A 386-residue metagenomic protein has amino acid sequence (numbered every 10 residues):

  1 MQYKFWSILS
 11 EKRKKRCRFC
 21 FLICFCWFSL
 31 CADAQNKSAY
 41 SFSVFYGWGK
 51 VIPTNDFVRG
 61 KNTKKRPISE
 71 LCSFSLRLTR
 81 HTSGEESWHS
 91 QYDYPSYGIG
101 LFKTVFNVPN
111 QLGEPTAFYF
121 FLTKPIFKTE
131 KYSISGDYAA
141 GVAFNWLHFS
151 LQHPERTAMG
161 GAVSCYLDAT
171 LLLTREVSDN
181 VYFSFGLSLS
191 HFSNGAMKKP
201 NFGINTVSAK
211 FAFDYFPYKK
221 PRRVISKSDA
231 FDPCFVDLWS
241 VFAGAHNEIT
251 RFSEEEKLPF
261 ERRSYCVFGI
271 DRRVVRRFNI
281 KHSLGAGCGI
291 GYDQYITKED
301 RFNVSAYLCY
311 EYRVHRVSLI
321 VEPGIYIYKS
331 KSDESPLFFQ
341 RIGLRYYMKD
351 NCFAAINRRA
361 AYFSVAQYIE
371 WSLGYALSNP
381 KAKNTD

Functional and structural regions predicted by a protein language model:
M1-F45, Y132, G136, V181 (+5 more regions): Bacterial Sec-dependent N-terminal signal peptides
S38, I68-F74, L112-F118, Y132 (+8 more regions): Residues that define the transmembrane beta-barrel architecture of outer-membrane proteins
V44, F74-R80, F120-K124, Y138-V142 (+9 more regions): Residues on the lipid-exposed face of transmembrane beta-strands in outer-membrane beta-barrel proteins
Y46-I52, R80, L101-N107, A140-H148 (+8 more regions): Transmembrane beta-strands of outer-membrane beta-barrel pores
V51-S73, N110-L112, N247-D271: Surface-exposed strand-loop-strand hairpins of Gram-negative outer-membrane beta-barrel proteins
G60-K64, F106-P109, H153-M159, N194-N201 (+3 more regions): Extracellular loop and loop/strand-boundary signature of outer-membrane beta-barrel proteins
E85-S87, E130-I134, R175-F183, K219-R222 (+4 more regions): Repeated loop/turn-to-beta-strand initiation elements of outer-membrane beta-barrel proteins
N205-I225, L344, A366-D386: Outer-membrane beta-barrel "beta-signal"
